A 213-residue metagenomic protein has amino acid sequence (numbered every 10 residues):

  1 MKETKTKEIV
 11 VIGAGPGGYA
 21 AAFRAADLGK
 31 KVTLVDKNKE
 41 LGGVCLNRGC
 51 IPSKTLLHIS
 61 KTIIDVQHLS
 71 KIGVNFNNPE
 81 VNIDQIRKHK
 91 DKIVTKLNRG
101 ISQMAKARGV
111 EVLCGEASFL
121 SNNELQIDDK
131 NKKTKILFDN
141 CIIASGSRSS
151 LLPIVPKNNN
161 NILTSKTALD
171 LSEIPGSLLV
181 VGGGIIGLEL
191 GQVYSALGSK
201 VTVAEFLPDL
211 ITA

Functional and structural regions predicted by a protein language model:
K2-K7, F23-I174, L207-I211: Glycine-rich flavin
E3-G15, I174-V181: Beta1/beta-strand and adjacent pyrophosphate-binding region of the FAD-binding site in flavoprotein oxidoreductases
E8-L34, G187-S195: N-terminal Rossmann-like FAD-binding beta1-loop-alpha1 element of flavoenzymes
G13, K92-I93, G182, A213: Residues that cap or flank secondary-structure elements
G15, K39, G184: Glycine-rich NAD(P) Rossmann-fold beta1-alpha1 loop
P16, A20, E116, K135-L137 (+2 more regions): Generic intrinsically disordered, low-complexity segments enriched for polar/acidic and small residues
N161, S172-A213: Rossmann-like NAD(P)H-binding beta-loop-alpha module
